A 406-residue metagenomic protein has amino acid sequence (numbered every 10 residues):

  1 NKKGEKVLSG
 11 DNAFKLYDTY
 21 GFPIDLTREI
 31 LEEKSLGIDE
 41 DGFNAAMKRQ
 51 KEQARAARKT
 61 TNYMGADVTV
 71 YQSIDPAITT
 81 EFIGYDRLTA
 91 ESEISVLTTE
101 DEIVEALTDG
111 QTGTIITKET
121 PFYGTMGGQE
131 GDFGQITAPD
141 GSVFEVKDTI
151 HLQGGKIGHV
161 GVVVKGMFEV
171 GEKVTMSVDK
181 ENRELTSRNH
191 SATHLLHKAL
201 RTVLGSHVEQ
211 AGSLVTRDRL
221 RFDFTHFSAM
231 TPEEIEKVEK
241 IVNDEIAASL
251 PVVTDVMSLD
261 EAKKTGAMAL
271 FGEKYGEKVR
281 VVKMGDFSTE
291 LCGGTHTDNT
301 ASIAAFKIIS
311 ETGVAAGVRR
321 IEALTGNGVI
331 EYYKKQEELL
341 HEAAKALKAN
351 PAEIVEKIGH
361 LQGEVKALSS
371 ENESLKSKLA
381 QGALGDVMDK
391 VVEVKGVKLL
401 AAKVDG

Functional and structural regions predicted by a protein language model:
N1-G406: A glycine- and charged-residue-rich anion-binding loop/surface
